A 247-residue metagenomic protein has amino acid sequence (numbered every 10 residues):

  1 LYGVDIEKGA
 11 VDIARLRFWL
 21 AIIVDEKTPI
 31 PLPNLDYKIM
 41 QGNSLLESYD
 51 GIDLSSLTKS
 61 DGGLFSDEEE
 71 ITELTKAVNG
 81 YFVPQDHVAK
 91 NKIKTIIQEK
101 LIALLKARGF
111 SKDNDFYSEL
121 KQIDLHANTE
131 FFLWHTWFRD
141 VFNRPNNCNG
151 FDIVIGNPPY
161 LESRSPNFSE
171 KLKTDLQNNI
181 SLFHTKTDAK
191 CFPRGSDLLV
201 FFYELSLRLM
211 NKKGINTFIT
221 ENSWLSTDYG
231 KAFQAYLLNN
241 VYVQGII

Functional and structural regions predicted by a protein language model:
L1-D50, T220-D228, F233-Q234, N239-N240: Conserved S-adenosyl-L-methionine
E7-A10, I93, F151, L199: Hydrophobic (often cysteine-bearing) scaffold residues that line and stabilize catalytic clefts of nucleotide/cofactor
L16-I23, K76-G80, E99-A103: Short, hydrophobic/amphipathic alpha-helical patches that form generic packing surfaces within helical domains
I30, H87-V88: Short, surface-exposed loop/turn segments at secondary-structure junctions
E47-H87, L104-L105, D113-I246: SAM-dependent methyltransferase catalytic-core segment centered on the flexible catalytic loop and adjoining short
K90-E99: Short, charged, amphipathic alpha-helical segments
